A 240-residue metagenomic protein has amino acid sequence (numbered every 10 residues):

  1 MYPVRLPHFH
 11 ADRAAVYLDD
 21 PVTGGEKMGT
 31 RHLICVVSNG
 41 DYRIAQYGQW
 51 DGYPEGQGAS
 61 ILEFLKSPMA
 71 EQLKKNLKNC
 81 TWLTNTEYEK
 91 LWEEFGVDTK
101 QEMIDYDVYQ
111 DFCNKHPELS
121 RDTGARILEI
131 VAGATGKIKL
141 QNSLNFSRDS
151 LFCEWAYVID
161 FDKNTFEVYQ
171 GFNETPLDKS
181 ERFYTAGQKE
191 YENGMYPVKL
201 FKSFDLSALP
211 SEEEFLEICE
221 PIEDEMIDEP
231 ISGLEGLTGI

Functional and structural regions predicted by a protein language model:
R5-K27: Short, Lys/Arg-enriched N-terminal segments with co-localized hydrophobic residues within the first ~10-30 amino acids
L6-H8, A15, I44-Y47, V168: Intrinsically disordered, low-complexity regions enriched for glutamine and histidine
P7, D19, I34, E235-T238: Compositionally biased amphipathic helical and low-complexity segments enriched in hydrophobic
Y17, G24-S60, I240: Short, extreme N-terminal segment that most often corresponds to the first beta-strand
Y47-W82: Intrinsic-disorder/low-complexity signal
Q72-I240: Low-complexity intrinsically disordered segments
